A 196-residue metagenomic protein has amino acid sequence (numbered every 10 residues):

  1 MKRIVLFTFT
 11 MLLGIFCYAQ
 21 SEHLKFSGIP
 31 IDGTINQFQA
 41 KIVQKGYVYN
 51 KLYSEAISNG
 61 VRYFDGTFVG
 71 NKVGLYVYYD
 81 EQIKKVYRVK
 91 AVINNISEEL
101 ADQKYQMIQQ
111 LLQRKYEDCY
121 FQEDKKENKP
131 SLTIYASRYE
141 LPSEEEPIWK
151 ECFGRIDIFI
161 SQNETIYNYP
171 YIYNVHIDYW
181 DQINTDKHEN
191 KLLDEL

Functional and structural regions predicted by a protein language model:
I4-A19: Sec-dependent N-terminal signal peptides
I15, L24, S54-A56, Y63-F68 (+1 more regions): Residue-level signal for well-ordered alpha-helical segments
Q20-I57, I93-L196: Non-cytosolic coordination micro-motifs
R62-I108: Mid-chain, structured segments of secreted extracytoplasmic proteins
